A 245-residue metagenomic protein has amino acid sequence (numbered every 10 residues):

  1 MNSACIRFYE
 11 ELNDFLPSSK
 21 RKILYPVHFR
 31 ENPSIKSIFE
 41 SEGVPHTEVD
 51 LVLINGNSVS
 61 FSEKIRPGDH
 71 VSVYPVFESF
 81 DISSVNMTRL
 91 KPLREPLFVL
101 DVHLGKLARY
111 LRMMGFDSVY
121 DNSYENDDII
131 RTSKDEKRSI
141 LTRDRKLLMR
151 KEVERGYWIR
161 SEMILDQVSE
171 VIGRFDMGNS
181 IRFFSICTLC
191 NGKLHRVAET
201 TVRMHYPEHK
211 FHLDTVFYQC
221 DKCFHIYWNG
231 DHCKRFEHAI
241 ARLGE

Functional and structural regions predicted by a protein language model:
M1-L97: Ubiquitin-like/PB1-type beta-grasp interaction modules and other compact soluble beta-rich domains
K36, S41, P207-D214: A conserved acidic, glycine/proline-rich C-terminal tail/linker
T47, S58-F61, P67-R182: Long, charged N-terminal interaction/targeting segments
F183, L213-V216: Short metal-coordination and nucleic-acid-contact micro-motifs, chiefly zinc-binding Cys/His arrays
C187-C190, C220-C223: Short cysteine-rich clusters marking metal-coordination/redox-active sites
G192-R196, W228: Short functional micro-motifs and their immediate structural scaffolds
T201-H212, R235-E245: Short cysteine/histidine-rich metal-coordination sites, predominantly Zn2+-binding motifs
